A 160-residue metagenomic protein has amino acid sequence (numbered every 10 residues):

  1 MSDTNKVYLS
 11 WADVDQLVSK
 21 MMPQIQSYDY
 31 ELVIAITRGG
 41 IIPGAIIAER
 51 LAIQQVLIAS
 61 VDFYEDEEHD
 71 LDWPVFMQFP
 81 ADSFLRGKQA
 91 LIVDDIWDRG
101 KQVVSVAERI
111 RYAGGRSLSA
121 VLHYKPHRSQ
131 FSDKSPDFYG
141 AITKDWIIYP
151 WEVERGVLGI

Functional and structural regions predicted by a protein language model:
M1-I160: PRPP-associated nucleotide enzymes
